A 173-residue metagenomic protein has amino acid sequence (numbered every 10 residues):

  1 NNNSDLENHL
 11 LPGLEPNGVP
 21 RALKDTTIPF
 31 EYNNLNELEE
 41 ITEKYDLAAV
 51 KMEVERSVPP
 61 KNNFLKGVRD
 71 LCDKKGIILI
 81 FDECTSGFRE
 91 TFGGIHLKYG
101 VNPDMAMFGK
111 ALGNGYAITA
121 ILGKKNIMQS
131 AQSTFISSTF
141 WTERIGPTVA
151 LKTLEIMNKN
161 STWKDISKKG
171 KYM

Functional and structural regions predicted by a protein language model:
N1-M173: Conserved N-terminal phosphate-binding loop of PLP-dependent enzymes in the Aspartate aminotransferase
